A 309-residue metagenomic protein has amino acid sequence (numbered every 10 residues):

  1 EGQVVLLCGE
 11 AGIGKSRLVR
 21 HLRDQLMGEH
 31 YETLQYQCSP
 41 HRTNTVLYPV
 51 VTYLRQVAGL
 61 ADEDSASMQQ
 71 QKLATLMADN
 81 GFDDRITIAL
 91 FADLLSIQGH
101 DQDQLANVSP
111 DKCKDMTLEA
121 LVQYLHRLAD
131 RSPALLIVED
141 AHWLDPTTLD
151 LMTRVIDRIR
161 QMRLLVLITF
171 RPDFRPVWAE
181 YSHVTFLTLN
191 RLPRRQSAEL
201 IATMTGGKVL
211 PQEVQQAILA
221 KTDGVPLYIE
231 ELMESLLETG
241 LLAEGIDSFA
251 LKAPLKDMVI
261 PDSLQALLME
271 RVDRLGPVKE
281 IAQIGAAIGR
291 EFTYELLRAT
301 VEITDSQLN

Functional and structural regions predicted by a protein language model:
E1, L6-I13, L18-L22, V50-Y53 (+5 more regions): Short secondary-structure boundary elements
V4-C8, Q35, L135-I137: Short hydrophobic/aromatic beta-strand immediately N-terminal to the Walker A/P-loop
C8, L34-T43, L76, L189-N190: A short hydrophobic beta-strand->loop->alpha-helix junction that borders the nucleotide-binding pocket of P-loop NTPases
I13-N44, Y48, T52, L60: P-loop NTPase Walker A phosphate-binding motif
Q37-P40, I168-D173, L232-L236: A short beta-strand-to-loop transition that corresponds to the Sensor-1 phosphate-sensing loop of AAA+ P-loop ATPases
V46-L135, R163, A179-S182, L187 (+4 more regions): Conserved Walker-type P-loop NTP-binding/catalytic site
H126-V166, R298, S306-Q307: Conserved Walker B catalytic segment
L151-T188: Sensor-1/coupling segment of RecA-like P-loop NTPase cores
